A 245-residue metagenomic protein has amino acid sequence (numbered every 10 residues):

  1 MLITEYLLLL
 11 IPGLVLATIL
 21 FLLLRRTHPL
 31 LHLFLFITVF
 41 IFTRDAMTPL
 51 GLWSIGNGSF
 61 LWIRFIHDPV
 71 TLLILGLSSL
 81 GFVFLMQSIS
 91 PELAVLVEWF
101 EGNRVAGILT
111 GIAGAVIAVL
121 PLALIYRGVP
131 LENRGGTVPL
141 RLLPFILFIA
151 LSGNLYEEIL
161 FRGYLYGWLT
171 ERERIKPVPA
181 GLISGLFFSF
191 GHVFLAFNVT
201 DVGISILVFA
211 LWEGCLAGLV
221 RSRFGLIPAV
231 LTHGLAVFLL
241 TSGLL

Functional and structural regions predicted by a protein language model:
L2-I11, L24-Q87: Alpha-helical transmembrane segments in multi-pass membrane proteins
L8-L22, A115-E132, P139-L245: Transmembrane helix-loop-helix hairpins at the membrane interface of multi-pass integral membrane proteins
I19, T48-P49, E92: Short, solvent-exposed coil/turn linker segments
F21-L35, L93-G102, Y166-I175: Membrane-interface helix-boundary motifs at transmembrane edges
I55-V70, F82-G153: Juxtamembrane helix-loop-helix connectors linking adjacent transmembrane helices in multi-pass membrane enzymes
